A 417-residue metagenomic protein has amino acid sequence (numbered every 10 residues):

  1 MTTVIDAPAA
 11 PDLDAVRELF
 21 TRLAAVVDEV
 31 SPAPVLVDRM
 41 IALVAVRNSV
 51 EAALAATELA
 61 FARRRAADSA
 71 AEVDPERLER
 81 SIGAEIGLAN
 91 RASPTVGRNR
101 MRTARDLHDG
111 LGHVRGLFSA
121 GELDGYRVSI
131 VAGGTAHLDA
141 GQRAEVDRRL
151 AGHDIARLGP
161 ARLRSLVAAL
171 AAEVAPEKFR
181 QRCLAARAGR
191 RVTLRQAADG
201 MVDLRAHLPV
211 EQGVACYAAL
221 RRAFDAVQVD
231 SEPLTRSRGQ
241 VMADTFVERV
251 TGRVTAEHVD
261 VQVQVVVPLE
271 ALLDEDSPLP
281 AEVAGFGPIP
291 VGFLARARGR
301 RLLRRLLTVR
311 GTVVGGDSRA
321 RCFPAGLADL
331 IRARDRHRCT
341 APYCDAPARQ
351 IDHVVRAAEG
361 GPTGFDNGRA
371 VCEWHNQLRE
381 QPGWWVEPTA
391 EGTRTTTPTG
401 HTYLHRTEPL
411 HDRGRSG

Functional and structural regions predicted by a protein language model:
M1-D12, V16, R298-G417: A detector for short metal-coordination/catalytic motifs
M1-G316, A320, G417: Rieske [2Fe-2S] iron-sulfur domain-containing proteins
